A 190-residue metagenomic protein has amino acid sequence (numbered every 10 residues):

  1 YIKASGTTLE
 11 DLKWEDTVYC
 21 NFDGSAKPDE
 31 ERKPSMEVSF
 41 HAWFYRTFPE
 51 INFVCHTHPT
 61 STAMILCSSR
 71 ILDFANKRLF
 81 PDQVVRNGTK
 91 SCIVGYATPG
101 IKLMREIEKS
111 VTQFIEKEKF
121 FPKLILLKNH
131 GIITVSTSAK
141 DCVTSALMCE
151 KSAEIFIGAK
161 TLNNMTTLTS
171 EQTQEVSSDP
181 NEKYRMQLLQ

Functional and structural regions predicted by a protein language model:
Y1-Q190: Glycine-rich flexible loops
